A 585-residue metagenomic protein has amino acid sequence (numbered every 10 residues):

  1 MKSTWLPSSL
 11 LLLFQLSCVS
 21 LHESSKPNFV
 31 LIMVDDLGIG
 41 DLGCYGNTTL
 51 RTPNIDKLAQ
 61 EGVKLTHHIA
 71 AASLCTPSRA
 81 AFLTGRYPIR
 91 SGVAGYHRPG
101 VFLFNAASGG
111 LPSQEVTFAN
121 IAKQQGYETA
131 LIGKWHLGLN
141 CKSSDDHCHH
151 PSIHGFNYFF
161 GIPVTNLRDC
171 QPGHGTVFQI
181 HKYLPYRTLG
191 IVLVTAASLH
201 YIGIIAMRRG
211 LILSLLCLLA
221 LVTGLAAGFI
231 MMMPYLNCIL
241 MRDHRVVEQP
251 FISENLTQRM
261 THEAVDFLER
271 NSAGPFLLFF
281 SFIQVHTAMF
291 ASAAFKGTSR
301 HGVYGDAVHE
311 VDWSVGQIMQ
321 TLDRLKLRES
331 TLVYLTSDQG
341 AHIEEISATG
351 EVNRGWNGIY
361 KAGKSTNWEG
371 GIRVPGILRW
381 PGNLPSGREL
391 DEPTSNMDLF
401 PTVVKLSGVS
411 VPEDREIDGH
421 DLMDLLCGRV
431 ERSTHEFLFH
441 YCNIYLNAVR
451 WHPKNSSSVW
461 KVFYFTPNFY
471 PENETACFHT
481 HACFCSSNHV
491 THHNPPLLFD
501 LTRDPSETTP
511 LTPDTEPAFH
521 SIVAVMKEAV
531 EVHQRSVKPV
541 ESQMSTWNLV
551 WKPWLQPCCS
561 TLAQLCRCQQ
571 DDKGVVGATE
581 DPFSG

Functional and structural regions predicted by a protein language model:
C18-T66, E128, W135, I239 (+3 more regions): Active-site-proximal N-terminal segment of extracellular/periplasmic enzymes that hydrolyze or transfer
S20-P27, V34, I39, K64 (+7 more regions): Long, internal low-complexity/basic segments
S25, T48-T52, I69-L74, N105-V116 (+7 more regions): A short beta-strand-to-alpha-helix junction
L31-I32, I39-A130, N140-K142, P151-Y158 (+2 more regions): Active-site segment of extracytoplasmic enzymes that catalyze sulfate/phosphate-ester chemistry
C44-T48, K64-R86, A94, L131-S144 (+6 more regions): Short, solvent-exposed turn/loop segments enriched in Gly/Ser/Thr/Pro and often Arg
L50, K142-H154, A288-A291, K296-A307 (+3 more regions): Histidine-centered active-site microenvironments of extracellular/periplasmic hydrolases and transferases
N157-Y158, I162-Y186, A341-N367, L384-R388 (+6 more regions): C-terminal cap/loop subdomain of S1 sulfatases and analogous C-terminal strand-loop tails that border
Q171, A226-V247, A264-D306, H342 (+2 more regions): Active-site His/acidic residue clusters
